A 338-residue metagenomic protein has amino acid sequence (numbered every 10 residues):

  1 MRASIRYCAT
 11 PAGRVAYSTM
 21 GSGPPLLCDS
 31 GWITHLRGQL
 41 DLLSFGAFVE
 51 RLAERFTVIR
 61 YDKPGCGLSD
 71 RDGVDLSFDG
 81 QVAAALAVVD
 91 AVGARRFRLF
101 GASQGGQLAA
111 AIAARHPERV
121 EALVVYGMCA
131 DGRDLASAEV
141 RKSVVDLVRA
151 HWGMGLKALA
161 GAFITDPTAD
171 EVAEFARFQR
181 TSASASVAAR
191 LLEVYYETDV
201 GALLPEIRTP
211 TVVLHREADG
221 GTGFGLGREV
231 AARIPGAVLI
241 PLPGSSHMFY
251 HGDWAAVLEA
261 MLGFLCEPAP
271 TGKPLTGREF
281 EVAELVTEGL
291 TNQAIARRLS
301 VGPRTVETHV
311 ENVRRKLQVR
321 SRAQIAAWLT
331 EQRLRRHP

Functional and structural regions predicted by a protein language model:
Y7-D70: Conserved HGGG/HGGXW glycine-rich cap/lid loop of the alpha/beta-hydrolase fold
D79-F97: Conserved acidic catalytic loop of the alpha/beta-hydrolase fold
A110, A114, V120-A150: Flexible "cap/lid" loop of the alpha/beta hydrolase fold
G153-T198, L203: Conserved alpha/beta-hydrolase catalytic His-Asp/Glu region
I207, V213-H215: Short beta-strand/loop motif that positions the catalytic acidic residue of the alpha/beta-hydrolase fold
G220-L226: Conserved alpha/beta-hydrolase "acid-adjacent" motif
A237-L275: Catalytic active-site module of serine/aspartate enzymes centered on a nucleophile-bearing elbow/loop
A269-E311, R315-K316, Q324-P338: Helix-turn-helix DNA-binding segment
